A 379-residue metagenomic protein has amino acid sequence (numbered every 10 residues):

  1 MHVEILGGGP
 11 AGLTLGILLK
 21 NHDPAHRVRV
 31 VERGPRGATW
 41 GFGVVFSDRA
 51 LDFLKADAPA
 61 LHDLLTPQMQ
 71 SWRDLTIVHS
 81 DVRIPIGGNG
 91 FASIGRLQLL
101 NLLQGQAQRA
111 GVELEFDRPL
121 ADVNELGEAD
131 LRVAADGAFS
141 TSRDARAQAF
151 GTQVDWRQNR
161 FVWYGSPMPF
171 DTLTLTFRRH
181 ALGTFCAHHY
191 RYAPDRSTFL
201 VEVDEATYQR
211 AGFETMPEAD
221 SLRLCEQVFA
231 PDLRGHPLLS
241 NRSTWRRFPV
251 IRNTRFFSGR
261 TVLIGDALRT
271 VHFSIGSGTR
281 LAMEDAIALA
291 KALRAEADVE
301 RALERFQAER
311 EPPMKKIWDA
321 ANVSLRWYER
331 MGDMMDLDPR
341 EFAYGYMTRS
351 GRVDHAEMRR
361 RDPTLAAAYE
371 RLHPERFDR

Functional and structural regions predicted by a protein language model:
M1-W72, V78-H79, N89-Q98, G278 (+1 more regions): Glycine-rich FAD cofactor-binding loop and adjacent beta-loop-alpha segment at the N-terminus of flavoprotein
V3-E4, V28, E113, D130-R132 (+1 more regions): Hydrophobic "anchor" residues on beta-strands that sit immediately upstream of conserved functional sites
I5-H22, V133-A134, T244-V323, W327-E329: Conserved mid-domain beta->alpha element of the FAD-binding
P35, F139, R269: Short, glycine/acidic-enriched loop or turn micro-motifs at the edges of active sites
D48-W163, P363-R379: Conserved N-terminal helical subregion
H62, K291-R379: C-terminal helical "tail/cap" subdomain of flavin- and related membrane-associated enzymes
G105, E128-F248, R252-N253: Conserved FAD-binding catalytic core of PHBH/FMO-like flavoproteins
